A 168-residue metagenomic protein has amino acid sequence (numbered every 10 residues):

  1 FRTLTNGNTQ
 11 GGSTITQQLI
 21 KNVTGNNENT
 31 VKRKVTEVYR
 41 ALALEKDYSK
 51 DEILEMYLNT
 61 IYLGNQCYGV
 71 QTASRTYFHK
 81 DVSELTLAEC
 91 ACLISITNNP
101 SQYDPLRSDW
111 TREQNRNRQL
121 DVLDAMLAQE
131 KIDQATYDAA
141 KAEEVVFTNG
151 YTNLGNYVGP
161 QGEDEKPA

Functional and structural regions predicted by a protein language model:
F1-T5: Solvent-exposed, membrane-proximal periplasmic/extracellular interface segments of envelope transport and secretion
G7, G12-A168: Non-catalytic, structured segments within soluble enzyme domains
